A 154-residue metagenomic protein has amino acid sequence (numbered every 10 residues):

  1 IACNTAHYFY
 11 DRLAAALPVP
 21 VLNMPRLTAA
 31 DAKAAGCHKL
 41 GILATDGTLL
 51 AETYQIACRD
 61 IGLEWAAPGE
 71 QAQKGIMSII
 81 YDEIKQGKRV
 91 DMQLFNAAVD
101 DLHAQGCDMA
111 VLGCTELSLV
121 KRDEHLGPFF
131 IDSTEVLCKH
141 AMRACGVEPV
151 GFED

Functional and structural regions predicted by a protein language model:
I1-D154: Non-catalytic structural scaffold of enzyme domains
